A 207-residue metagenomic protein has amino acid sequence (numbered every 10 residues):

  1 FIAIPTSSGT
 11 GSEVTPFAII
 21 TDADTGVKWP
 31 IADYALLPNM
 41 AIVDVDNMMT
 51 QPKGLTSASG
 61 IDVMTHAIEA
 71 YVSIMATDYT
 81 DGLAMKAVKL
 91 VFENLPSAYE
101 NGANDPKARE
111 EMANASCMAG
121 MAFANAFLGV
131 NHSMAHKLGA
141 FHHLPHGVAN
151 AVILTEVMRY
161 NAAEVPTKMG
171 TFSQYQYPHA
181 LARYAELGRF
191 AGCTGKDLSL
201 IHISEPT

Functional and structural regions predicted by a protein language model:
F1-F17: Proline/glycine-rich low-complexity loops and linkers
T6-G9, N47, T155-R159: Acidic, glycine-rich active-site loops and adjacent beta-strand->loop/helix elements that engage anionic groups
G9, C117-N150: Glycine-rich phosphate/pyrophosphate-binding beta-alpha loops
V14-A126: Carboxylate- and glycine-rich phosphate/diphosphate-binding segment that chelates Mg2+/Mn2+
H66, A70, K89, H136 (+2 more regions): Short, residue-level hotspots on alpha-helical faces of the histone-fold and other alpha-helical interaction modules
F141-L144, V148-L200, S204: Gly/Pro-rich interdomain helix-loop hinge
